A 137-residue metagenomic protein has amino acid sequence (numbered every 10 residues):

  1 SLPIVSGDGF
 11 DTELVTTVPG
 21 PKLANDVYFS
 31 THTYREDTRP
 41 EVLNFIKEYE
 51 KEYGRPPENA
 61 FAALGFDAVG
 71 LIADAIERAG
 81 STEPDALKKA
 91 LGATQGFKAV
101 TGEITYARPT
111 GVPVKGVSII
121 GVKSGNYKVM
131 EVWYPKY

Functional and structural regions predicted by a protein language model:
S1-Y137: Extracytosolic ligand-binding ectodomains
